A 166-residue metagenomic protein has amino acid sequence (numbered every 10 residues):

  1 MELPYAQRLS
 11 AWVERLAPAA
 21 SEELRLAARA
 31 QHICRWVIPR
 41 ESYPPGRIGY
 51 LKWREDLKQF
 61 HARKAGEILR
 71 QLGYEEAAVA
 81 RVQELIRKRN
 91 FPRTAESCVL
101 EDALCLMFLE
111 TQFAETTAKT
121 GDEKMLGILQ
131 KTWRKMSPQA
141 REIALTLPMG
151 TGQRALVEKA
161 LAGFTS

Functional and structural regions predicted by a protein language model:
M1-L24, A65-L72, A77-A80: Alpha-helical phosphate/pyrophosphate-handling elements in metalloenzyme active cores
R15, R35-P39, Q71, K88 (+2 more regions): Amphipathic alpha-helical interaction surfaces
E22-E41, P45, H61, A65 (+2 more regions): His-Asp-centered metal-binding catalytic motifs of divalent-metal-dependent phosphohydrolases/nucleases
E23, A27, L51, E55 (+1 more regions): Amphipathic, non-membrane alpha-helical segments in soluble helical-bundle scaffolds
A28, E75-L106, E110-F113, T117-T120: Histidine/acidic-rich helix-loop-helix segments that form or flank divalent-metal centers in metalloenzyme catalytic
Y43-K64, T120-T146, Q153-L156: Divalent-cation-assisted or electrostatically stabilized phosphate/pyrophosphate-binding catalytic cores
I48-I86: Hydrophobic, well-structured mid-protein blocks that either form specific transmembrane helices
P148-S166: Long hydrophobic alpha-helical segments typical of transmembrane helices together with their membrane-interfacial
